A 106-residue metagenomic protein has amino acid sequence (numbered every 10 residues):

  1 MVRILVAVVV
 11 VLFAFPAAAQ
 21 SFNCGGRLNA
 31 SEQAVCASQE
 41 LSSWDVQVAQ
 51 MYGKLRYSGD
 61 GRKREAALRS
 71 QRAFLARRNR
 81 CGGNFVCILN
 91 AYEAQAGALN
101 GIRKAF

Functional and structural regions predicted by a protein language model:
I4-F15: Sec-dependent N-terminal signal peptides
A17-F106: N-terminal alpha-helical modules
